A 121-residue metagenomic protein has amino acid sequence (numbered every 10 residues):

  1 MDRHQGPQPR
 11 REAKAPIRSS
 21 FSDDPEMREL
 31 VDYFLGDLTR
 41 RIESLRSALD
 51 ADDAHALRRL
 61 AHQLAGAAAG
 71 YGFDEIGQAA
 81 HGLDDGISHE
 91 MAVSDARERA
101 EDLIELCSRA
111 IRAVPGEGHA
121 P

Functional and structural regions predicted by a protein language model:
M1-R59, Q63-P121: Two-component system phosphorelay core
